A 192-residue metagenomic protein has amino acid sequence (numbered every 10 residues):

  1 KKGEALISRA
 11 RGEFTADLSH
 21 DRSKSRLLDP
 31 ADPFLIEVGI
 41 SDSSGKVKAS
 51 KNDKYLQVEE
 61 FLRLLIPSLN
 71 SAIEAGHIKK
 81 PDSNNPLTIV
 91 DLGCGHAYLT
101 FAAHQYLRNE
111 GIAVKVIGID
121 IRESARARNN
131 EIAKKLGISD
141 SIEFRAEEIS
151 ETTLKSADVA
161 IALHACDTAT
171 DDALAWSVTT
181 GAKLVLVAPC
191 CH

Functional and structural regions predicted by a protein language model:
K2-D82: Conserved Class I S-adenosyl-L-methionine-dependent methyltransferase catalytic core
N85-G95: Conserved class I S-adenosyl-L-methionine
H96-G111: Conserved SAM-binding loop of SAM-dependent methyltransferases across substrates and taxa, primarily the Class I
K115-D120: Conserved SAM-binding motif I beta-strand of class I
S124-A157: S-adenosyl-L-methionine
A157-L163: Short SAM/SAH-binding signature in class I
D167-T179: A short, conserved alpha-helix within the catalytic core of class I
K183-H192: Conserved beta-strand signature within the Rossmann-like core of class I S-adenosyl-L-methionine
